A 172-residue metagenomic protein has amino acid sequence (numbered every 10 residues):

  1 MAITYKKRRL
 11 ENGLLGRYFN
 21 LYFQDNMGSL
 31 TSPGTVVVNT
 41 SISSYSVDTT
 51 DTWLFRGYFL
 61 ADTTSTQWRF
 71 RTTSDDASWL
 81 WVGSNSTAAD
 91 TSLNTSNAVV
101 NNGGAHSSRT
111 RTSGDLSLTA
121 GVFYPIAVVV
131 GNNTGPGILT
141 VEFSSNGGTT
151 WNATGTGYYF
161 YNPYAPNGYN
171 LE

Functional and structural regions predicted by a protein language model:
M1-I3: Sec-dependent, cleavable N-terminal signal peptides
Y5-E172: Acidic/polar, compositionally biased interaction segments
